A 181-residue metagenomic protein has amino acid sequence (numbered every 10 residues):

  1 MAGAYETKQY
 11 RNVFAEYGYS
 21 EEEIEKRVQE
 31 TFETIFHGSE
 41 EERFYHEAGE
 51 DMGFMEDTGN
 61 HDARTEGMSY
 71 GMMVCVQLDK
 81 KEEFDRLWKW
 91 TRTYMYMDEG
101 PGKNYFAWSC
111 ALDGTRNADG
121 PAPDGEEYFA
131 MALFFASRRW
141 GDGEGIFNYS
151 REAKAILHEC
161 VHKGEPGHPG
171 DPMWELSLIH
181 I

Functional and structural regions predicted by a protein language model:
G3-Y5: Intrinsically disordered, low-complexity activation-like regions
Q9-E126: N-terminal carbohydrate-binding/catalytic regions of secreted carbohydrate-active enzymes
E83-F84, I146, A153: Solenoid-repeat scaffolds in large eukaryotic assemblies
A136-F147: Inter-helical turn/loop segments and adjacent helix faces that build the functional surface of alpha-helical bundle
C160: A motif-centric signal for short, conserved binding hotspots located in accessible loops or intrinsically disordered
H180-I181: Conserved small/polar residues in nucleotide/adenosyl-binding loops
